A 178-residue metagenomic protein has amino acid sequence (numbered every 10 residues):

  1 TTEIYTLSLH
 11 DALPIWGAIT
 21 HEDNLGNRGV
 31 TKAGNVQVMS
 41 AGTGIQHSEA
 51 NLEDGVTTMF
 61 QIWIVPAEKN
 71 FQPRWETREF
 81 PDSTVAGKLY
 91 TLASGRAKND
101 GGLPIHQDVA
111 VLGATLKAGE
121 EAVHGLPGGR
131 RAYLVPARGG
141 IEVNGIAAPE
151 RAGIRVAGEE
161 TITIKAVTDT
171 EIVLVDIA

Functional and structural regions predicted by a protein language model:
T1-L13: Short, small-residue-biased leader/transition segments that mark boundaries at the very start of proteins
T20-D23, M39, Q46-E53, V123-G125 (+2 more regions): Short beta-strand His + acidic residue motifs that chelate non-heme Fe in jelly-roll/DSBH and cupin folds
E22-S40, V85, N144-T163: Short acidic-glycine-tyrosine-enriched beta hairpin
L25-K32, A50-L52, W75-E79: "Short basic amphipathic alpha-helical interaction patches in structured regions
N35, E120, R130, A152 (+2 more regions): Surface-exposed loop/turn positions
G42-Q46, D54-E150, V156: Conserved, well-structured core segments that form or line functional sites
I162-A178: Short, basic/aromatic-enriched C-terminal tail that caps enzymatic domains
